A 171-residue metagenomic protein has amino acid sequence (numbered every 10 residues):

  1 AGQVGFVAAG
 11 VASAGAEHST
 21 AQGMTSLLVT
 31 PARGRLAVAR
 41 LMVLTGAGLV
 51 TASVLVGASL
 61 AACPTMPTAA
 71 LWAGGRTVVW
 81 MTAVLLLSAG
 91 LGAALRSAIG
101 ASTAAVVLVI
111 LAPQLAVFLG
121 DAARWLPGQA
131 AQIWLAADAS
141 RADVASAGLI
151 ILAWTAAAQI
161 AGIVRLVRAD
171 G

Functional and structural regions predicted by a protein language model:
A1-S13, A37-R96, V107-L115, G120-D121 (+2 more regions): Secretory targeting signals
V7-V29: Transmembrane helix boundary and interhelical loop/hinge segments in multi-pass membrane proteins
T20, V38-A39, R168: Phosphate-coordinating loops and pocket residues in cytosolic domains that bind phosphorylated ligands
Q22, R35, G100-A101, S146: Residue-level recognition of membrane-helix boundary sites in multi-pass small-molecule transporters
P31-R33, R96-A98: Short loop-to-helix capping motifs
G128-A130: C-terminal and late-domain segments of enzyme folds
A153-G171: Junction motif at the cytosolic side of a transmembrane helix
